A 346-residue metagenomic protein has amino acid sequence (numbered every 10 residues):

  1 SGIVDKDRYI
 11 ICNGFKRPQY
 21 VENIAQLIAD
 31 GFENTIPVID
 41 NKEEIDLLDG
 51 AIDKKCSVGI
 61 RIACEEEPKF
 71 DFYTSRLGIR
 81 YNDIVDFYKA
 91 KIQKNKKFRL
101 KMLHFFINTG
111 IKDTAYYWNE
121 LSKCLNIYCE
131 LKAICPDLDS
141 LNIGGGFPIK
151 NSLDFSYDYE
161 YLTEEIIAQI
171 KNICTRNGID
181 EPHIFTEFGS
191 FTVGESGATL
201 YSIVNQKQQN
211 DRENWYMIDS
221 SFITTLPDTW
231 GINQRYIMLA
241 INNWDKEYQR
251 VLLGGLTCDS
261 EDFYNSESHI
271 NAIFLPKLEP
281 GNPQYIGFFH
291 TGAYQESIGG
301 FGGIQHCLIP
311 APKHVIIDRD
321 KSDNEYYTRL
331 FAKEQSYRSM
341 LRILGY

Functional and structural regions predicted by a protein language model:
S1-S140, I149: Active-site-proximal beta-alpha core segment in soluble small-molecule metabolic enzymes
F15, K42, A63-E65, F106 (+5 more regions): Anionic group-transfer/hydrolysis microenvironments
Q19, D40-E43, N82, N119 (+8 more regions): Generic recognition of stable, solvent-exposed alpha-helical segments in well-folded globular domains
I39, I60, G145, T186 (+1 more regions): Active-site flanking residues adjacent to catalytic metal/cofactor-binding acidic residues
I107-N108, L141-N151, T186-F191: Glycine-rich beta-strand-to-loop/alpha-helix junction loops that act as flexible
K112-N119, K150-L162, V193-N205: Short glycine/threonine-rich loop-to-helix capping motif typified by GTGT followed within a few residues by an Asp-Pro
C124, E130, L162-C174: Alpha-helix-loop-beta-strand connector modules within alpha/beta enzyme cores
E165, K171, T175, I179-Y346: Charged (often Lys/Glu-rich) extended helix/loop segments that serve as interaction or gating elements
